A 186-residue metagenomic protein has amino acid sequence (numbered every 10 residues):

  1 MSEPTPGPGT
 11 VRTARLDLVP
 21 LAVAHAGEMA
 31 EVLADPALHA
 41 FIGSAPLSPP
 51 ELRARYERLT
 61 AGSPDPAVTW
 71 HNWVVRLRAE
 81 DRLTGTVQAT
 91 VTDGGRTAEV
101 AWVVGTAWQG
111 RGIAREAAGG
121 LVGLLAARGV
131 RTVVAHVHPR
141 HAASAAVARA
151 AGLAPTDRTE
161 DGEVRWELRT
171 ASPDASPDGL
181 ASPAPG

Functional and structural regions predicted by a protein language model:
M1-A107, L124, R128, H136 (+1 more regions): GNAT-family acyltransferases
W102, G110-A127, A142-A151: Conserved acetyl-CoA-binding loop-helix of GNAT-fold acetyltransferases
P139: Catalytic-loop Lys-Pro-X-Asn motif of eukaryotic-like protein kinases
